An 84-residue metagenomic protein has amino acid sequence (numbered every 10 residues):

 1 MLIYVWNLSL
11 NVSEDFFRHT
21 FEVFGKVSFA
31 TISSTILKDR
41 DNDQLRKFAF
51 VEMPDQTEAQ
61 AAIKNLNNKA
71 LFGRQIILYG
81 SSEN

Functional and structural regions predicted by a protein language model:
M1-G80: Canonical RRM/RBD RNA-binding surface and closely related RRM-like beta-sheet modules in eukaryotic RNA-binding proteins
